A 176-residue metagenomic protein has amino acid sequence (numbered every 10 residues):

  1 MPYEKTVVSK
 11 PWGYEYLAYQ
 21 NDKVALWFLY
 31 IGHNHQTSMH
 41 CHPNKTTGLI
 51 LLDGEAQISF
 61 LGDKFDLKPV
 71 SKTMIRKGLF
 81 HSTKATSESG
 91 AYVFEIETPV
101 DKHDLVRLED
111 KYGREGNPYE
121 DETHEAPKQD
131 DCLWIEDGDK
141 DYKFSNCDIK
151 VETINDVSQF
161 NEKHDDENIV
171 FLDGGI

Functional and structural regions predicted by a protein language model:
P2-C41, K45, E125-L172: A short glycine-rich, His/Asp/Glu-containing loop-to-beta-strand
P2-S9, S82, T86-E136: Double-stranded beta-helix
W27, T47, L61-D63, S71 (+1 more regions): Short, conserved secondary-structure segments in the cores of folded domains
H35, N44, D63, L79-F80 (+2 more regions): A generic "binding-loop/recognition-motif" signal
S38, I58-F60, E95: Short hydrophobic/aromatic-rich beta-strand segments that constitute the beta-sheet cores of beta-sandwich/beta-barrel
L61-H81, G175-I176: Short acidic-glycine-tyrosine-enriched beta hairpin
